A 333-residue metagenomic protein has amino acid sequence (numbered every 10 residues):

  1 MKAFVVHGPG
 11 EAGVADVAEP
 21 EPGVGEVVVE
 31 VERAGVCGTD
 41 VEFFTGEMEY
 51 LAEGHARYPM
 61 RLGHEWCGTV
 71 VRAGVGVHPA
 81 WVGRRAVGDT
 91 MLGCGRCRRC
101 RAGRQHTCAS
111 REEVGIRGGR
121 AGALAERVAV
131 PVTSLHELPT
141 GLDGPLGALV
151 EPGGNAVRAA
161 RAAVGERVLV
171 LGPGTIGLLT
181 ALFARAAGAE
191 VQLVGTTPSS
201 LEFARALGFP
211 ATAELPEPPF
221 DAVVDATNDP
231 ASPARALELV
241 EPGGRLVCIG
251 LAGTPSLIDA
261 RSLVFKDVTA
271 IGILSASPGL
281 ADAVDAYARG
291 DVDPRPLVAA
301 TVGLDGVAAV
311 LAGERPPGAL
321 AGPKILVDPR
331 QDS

Functional and structural regions predicted by a protein language model:
M1, A234, S277, A281-S333: C-terminal hydrophobic helical "lid"/dimerization subdomain of Rossmann-like NAD(P)H-dependent oxidoreductases
V5-E21, G38-T69, V87, C108-A121: N-terminal glycine-rich cofactor-binding segment
P20-A34, E49-R98, P139-G141: Glycine-rich beta-strand-centered segment in the early N-terminal region that forms part of a ligand/cofactor-binding
G35, G74, M91, T227-N228 (+2 more regions): Short glycine-/small-residue-rich Rossmann-like dinucleotide-binding loops
H64, C94-L171: NAD(P)H dinucleotide-binding glycine-rich loop of Rossmann-like/cofactor-binding domains, especially the beta1-alpha1
W81-G83, T140-E214: Mid-domain Rossmann-like dinucleotide-binding core that forms the NAD(H)/NADP(H) cofactor-binding site
Q192, E202-T269, A321: Glycine-rich cofactor phosphate-binding loops and adjacent beta1-alpha1 units of small-molecule cofactor enzyme domains
G195, G250, L274: Conserved acidic E/D residue at the C-terminus of a beta-strand in Rossmann-like folds
